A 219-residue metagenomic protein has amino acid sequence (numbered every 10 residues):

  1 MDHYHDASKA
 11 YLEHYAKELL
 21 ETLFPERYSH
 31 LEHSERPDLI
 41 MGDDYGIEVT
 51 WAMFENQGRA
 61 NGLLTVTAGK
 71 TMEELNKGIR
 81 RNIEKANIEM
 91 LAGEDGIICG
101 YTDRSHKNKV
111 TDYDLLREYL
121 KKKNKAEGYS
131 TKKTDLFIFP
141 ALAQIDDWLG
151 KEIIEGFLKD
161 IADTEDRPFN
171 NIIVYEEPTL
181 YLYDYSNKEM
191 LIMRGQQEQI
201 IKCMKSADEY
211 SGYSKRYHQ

Functional and structural regions predicted by a protein language model:
M1-H30, T50-Q219: Metal-dependent nuclease catalytic core centered on acidic motifs
E35: Beta-rich catalytic cores
L39, Y45-W51: Conserved catalytic cores of phosphodiester-cleaving nucleases, focusing on short active-site segments
I40-M41, Y175: Generic beta-strand structural signal
G42-D43, K133: Short, solvent-exposed linear motifs at loop/edge-of-secondary-structure regions
D43-D44, P178: Residue-level detection of beta-strand-connecting loop/turn positions
